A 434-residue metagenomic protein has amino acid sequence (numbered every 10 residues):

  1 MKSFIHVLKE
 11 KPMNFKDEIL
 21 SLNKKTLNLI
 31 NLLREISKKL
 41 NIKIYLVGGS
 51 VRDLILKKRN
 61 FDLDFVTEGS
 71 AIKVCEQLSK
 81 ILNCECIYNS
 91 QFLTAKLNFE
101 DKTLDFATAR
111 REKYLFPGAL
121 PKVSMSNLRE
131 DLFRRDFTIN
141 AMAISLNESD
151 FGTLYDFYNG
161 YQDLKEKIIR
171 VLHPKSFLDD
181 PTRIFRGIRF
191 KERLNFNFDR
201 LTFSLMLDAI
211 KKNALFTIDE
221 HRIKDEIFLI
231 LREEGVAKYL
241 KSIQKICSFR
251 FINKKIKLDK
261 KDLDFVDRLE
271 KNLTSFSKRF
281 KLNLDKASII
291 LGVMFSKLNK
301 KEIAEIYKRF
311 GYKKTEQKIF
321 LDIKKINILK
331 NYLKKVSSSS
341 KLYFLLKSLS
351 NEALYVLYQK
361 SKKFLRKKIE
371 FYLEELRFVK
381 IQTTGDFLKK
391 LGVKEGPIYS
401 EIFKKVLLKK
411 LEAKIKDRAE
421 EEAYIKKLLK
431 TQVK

Functional and structural regions predicted by a protein language model:
M1-K434: Catalytic cores of the polymerase beta-like nucleotidyltransferase superfamily and closely associated nucleotide
